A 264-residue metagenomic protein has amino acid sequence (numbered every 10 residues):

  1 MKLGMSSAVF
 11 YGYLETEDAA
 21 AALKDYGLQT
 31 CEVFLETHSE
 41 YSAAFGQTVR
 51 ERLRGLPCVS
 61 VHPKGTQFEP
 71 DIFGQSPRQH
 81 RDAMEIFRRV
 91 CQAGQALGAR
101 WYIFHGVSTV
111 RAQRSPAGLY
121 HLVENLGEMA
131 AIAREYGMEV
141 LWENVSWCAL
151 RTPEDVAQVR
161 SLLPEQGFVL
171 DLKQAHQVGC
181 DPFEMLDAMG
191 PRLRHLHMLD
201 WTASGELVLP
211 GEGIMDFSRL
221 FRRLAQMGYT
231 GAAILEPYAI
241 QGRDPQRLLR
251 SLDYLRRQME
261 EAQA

Functional and structural regions predicted by a protein language model:
M1-Q95, R134, G167, P191 (+1 more regions): N-terminal pre-domain/capping segments
A8-E15, F34-G46, D71, V110-R114 (+4 more regions): Acidic-and-aromatic substrate-binding clefts and catalytic sites of carbohydrate-active enzymes
Y13, E17, I72-G167, Q177: Active-site acidic/histidine proton-transfer and metal-coordination neighborhood in alpha/beta enzyme cores
A21, T30-C31, G127-I214, S218: Acidic/histidine-rich catalytic cores of soluble enzymes
C31-E32, V61, Y102, F168 (+2 more regions): Hydrophobic residues within beta-strands of alpha/beta enzymes
A44-V49, H80, M84-F87, S115-L126 (+4 more regions): Charged helix-capping and loop-helix junction motifs
L56, A99-R100, M138, M227-G231: A short helix->loop->beta-strand "cap" motif at the edges of active sites that frequently abuts
C58-K64, F104, R192-T202: Non-cysteine beta-strand/loop elements that form the S-adenosyl-L-methionine
